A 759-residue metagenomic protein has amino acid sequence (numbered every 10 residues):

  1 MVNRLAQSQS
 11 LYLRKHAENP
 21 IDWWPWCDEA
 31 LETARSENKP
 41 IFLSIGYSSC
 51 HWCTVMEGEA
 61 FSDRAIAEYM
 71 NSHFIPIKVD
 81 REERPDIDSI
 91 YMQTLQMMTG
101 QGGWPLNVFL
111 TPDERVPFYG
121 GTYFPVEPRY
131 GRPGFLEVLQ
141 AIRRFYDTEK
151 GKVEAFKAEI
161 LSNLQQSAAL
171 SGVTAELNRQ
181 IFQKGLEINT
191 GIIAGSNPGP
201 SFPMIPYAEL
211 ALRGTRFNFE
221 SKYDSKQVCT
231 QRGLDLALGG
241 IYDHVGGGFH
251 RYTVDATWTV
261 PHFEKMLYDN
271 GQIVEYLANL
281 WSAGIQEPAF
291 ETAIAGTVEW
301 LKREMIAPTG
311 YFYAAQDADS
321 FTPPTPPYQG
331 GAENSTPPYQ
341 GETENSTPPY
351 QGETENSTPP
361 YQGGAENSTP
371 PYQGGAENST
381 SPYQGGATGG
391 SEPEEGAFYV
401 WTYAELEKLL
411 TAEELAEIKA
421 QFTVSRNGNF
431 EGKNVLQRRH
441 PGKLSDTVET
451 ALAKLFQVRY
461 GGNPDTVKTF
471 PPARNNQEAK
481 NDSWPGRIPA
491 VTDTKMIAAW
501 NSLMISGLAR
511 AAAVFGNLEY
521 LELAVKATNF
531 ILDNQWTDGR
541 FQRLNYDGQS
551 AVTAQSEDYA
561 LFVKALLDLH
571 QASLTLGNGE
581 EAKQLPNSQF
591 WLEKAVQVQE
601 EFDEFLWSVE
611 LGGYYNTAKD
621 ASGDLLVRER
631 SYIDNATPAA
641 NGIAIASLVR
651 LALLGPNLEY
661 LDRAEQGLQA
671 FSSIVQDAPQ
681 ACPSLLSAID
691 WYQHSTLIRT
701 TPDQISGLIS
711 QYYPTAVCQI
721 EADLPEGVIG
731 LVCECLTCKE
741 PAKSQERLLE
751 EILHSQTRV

Functional and structural regions predicted by a protein language model:
M1-P324, Q384, T388-L503, G507 (+3 more regions): Replace the tail clause
G46-S49, F249, I273, L508 (+8 more regions): Extended, hydrophobic alpha-helical segments in both membrane/secreted and soluble proteins
D224, V228, A289, A293 (+6 more regions): Alpha-helical positions within canonical tetratricopeptide repeat
R251-T257, A315-D319, R540-S550, T617-S622: Short linear capping/connector segments at secondary-structure termini
I306, R543-Y559, L567-V732: Long, polar/charge-rich, low-hydrophobicity segments
G330-A332, G341, G352, G363 (+2 more regions): Glycine-biased, low-complexity coil/linker segments
P338, E342-T343, P348-P349, E353-T354 (+2 more regions): Periodic short-repeat tracts
